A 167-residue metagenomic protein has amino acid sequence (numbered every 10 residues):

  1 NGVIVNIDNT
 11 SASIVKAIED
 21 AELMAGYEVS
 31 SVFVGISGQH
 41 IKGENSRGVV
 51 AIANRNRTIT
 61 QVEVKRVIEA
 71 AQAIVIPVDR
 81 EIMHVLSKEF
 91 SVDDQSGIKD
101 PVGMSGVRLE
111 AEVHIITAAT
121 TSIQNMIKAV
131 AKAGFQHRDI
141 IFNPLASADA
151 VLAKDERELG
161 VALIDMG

Functional and structural regions predicted by a protein language model:
N1-V32, I36-M166: Nucleotide/phosphate-binding catalytic cleft detector across ATP-hydrolyzing and phosphate-transferring enzymes
